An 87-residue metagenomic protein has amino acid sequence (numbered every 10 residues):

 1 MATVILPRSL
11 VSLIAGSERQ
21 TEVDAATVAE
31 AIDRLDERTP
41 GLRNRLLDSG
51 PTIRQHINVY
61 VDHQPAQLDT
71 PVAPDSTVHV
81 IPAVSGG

Functional and structural regions predicted by a protein language model:
M1-G86: Ubiquitin-like/PB1-type beta-grasp interaction modules and other compact soluble beta-rich domains
